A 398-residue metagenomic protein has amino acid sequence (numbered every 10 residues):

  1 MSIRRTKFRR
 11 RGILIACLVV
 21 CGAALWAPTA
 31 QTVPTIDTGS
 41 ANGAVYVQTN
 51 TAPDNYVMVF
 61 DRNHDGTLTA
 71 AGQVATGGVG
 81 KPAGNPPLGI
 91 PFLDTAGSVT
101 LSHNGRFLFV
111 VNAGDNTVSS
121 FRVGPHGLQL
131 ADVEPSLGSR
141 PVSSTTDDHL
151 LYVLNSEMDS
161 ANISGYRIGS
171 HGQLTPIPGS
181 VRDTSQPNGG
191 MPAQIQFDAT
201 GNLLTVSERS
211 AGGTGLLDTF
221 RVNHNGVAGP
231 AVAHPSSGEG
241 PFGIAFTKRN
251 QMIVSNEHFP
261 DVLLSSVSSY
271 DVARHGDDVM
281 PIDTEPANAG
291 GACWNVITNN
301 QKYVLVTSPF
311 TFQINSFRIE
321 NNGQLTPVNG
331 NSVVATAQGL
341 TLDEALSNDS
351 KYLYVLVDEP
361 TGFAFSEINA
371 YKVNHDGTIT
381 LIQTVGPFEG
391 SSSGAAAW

Functional and structural regions predicted by a protein language model:
I36-S40, G78-H103, S136-L150, R182-N202 (+5 more regions): Beta-rich, blade/repeat-based domains predominating in secreted/periplasmic proteins but also intracellular
V47, V110, V153, T205-V206 (+3 more regions): Residue position within the beta-strands of beta-propeller blades
N50-A52, R62, A113, S156-M158 (+7 more regions): Short loop/turn segments immediately following the C-termini of beta-strands
D54-M58, T117, S160-S164, G213-D218 (+3 more regions): Structural motif
F60-T67, S120-G127, Y166-L174, F220-V227 (+3 more regions): Short loop/turn segments immediately following beta-strands, especially the blade-tip and inter-blade linker loops
T69-G78, Q129-P135, L174-T184, G229-S236 (+3 more regions): Beta-propeller fold detector
A161-F246: Solenoidal tandem-repeat scaffolds enriched in leucines and small polar residues
T361-W398: Blade-level signature of beta-propeller repeat domains, shared across WD40, Kelch, NHL, RCC1 and BNR/Asp-box propellers
